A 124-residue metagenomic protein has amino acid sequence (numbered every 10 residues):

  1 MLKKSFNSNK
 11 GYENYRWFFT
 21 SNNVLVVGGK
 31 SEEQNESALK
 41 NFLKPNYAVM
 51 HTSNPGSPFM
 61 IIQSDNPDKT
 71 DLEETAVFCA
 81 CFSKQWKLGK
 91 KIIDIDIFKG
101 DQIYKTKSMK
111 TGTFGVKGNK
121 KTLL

Functional and structural regions predicted by a protein language model:
L2-L124: Duplex nucleic acid-engaging cores and interfaces of nucleic-acid transaction enzymes
